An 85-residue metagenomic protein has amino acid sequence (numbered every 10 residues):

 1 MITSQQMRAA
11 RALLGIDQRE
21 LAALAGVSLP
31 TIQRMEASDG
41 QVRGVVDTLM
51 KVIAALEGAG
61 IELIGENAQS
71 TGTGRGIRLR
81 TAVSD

Functional and structural regions predicted by a protein language model:
M1-I2: A detector for short, charged/polar N-terminal pre-domain segments
Q6, T31-R34, G76: Residue-level recognition of specific faces of alpha-helices
M7-E20, T81-A82: Short basic helix-loop element that most often maps to the first helix and adjoining turn of HTH DNA-binding modules
A10, L24, M35: Residues in the recognition helix of alpha-helical DNA-binding motifs
L24, V45, Q69: Residue-level "edge-of-site" marker
V27-G44: Recognition helix of helix-turn-helix/homeodomain-like DNA-binding domains that insert into the DNA major groove
V46-L63: DNA major-groove recognition helix of helix-turn-helix/homeodomain DNA-binding modules
G58-D85: Short, charged recognition helix plus adjacent turn of helix-turn-helix-like nucleic-acid-binding domains
